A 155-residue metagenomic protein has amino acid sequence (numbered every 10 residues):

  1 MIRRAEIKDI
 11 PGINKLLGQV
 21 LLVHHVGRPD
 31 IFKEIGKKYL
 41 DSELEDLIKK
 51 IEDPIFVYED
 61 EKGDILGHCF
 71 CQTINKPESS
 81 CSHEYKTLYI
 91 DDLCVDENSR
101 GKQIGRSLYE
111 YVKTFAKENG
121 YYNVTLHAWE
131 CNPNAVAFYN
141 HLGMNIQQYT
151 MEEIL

Functional and structural regions predicted by a protein language model:
M1-K15, L21-H24: A short beta-loop-alpha structural element at the N-terminal edge of CoA-dependent acyl/N-acetyltransferase catalytic
L22-L44: Conserved GNAT-fold acetyl-CoA-binding loop/helix
S42-V57: A short helix-loop-beta-strand connector motif used in the catalytic cores of GNAT acetyltransferases and, in some
V57, D64-T73, C94: Conserved beta-strand in the GNAT
C81-E97, H127, Y149-E152: Conserved acetyl-CoA binding element of GNAT-fold acetyltransferases
R106, E110, E118, E130-Q148: Conserved active-site alpha-helix within GNAT-family acetyltransferase domains
A116-H127: Conserved GNAT acetyl-CoA-binding A-motif
T125-A135, E152-L155: Conserved beta-strand-loop-alpha-helix junction that forms the acyl-donor binding cleft
